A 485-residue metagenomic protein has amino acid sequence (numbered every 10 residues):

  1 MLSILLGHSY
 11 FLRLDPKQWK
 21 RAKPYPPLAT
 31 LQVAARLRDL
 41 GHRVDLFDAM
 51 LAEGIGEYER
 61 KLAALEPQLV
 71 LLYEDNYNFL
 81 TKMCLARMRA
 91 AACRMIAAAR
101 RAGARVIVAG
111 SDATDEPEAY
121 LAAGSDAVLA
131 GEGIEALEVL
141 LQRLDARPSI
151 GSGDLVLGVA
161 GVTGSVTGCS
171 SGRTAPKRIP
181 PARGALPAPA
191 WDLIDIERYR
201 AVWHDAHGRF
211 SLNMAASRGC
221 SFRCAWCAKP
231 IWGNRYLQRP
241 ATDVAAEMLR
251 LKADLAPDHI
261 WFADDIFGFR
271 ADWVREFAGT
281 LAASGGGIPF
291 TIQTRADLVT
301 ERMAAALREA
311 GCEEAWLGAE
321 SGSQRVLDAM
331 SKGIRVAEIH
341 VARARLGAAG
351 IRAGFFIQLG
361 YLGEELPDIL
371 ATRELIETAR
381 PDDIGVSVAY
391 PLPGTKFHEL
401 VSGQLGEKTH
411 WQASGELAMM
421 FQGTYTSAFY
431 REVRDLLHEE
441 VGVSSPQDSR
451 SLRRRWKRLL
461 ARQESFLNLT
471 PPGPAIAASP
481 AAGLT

Functional and structural regions predicted by a protein language model:
M1-A245, L249, D254: Acidic, low-complexity intrinsically disordered segments
L2-L6, R43, E59-L62, Q68 (+5 more regions): Radical SAM enzyme core and accessory elements
L12-P16, L80-K82, D115-A119, D272 (+5 more regions): Flexible glycine/acidic-rich beta-alpha junction loops that bind and position SAM and/or redox cofactors in anaerobic
Y25, A188-F356, E374: Radical SAM [4Fe-4S] cluster-binding motif and immediate context
G41-H42, A99-A104, A282-G287, A348-G350 (+1 more regions): Short helix-capping segments at alpha-helix termini
A49-A52, R295, G322-S331, R343-D368 (+2 more regions): Conserved strand-turn element in the central/C-terminal portion of the radical SAM core barrel that lines
L85-R94, R275-E276, K332-E338, D368-L370: Charged helix-capping and loop-helix junction motifs
P117-A122, M303, G363-E377: Catalytic cores of alpha/beta
